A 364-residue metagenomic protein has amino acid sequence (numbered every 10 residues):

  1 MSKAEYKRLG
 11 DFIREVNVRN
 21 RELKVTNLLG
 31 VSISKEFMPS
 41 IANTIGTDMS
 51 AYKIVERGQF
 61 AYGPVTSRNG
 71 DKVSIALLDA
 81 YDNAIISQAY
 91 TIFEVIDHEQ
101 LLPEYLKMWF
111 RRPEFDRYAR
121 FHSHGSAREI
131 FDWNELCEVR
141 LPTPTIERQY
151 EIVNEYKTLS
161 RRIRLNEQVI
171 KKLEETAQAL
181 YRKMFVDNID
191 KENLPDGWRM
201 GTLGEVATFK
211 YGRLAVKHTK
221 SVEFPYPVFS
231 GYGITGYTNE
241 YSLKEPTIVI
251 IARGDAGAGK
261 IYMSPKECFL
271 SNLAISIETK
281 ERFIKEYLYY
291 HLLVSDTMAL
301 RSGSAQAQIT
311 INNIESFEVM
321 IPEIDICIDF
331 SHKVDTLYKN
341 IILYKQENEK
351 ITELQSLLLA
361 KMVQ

Functional and structural regions predicted by a protein language model:
M1-N20, E138-L214, H218-S230, M320 (+1 more regions): Non-catalytic DNA-recognition/assembly elements of restriction-modification systems
S2-L141, R199-P322: DNA target-recognition domains and sequence-specific DNA-contacting regions of bacterial/archaeal
